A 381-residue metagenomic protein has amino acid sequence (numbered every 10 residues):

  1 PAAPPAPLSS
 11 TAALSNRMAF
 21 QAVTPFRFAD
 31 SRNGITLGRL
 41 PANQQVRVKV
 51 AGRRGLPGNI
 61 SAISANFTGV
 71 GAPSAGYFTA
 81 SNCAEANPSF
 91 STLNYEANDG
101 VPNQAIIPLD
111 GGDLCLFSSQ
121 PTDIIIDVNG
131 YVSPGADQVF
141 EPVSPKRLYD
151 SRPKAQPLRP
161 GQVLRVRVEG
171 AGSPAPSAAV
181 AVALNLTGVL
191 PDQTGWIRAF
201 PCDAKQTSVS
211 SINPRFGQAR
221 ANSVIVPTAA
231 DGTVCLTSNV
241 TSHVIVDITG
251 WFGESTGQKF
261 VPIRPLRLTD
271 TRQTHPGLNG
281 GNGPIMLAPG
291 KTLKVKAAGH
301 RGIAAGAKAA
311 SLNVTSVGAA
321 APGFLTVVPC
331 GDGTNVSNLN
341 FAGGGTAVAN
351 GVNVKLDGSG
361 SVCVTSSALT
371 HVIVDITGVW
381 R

Functional and structural regions predicted by a protein language model:
P1-R381: Short edge beta-strands and adjacent beta->alpha junctions
